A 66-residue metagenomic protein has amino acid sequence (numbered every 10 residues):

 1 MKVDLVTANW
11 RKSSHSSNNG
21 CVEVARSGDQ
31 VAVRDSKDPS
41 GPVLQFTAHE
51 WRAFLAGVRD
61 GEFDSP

Functional and structural regions predicted by a protein language model:
M1-P66: Positively charged, low-complexity terminal tracts and the immediately adjacent first secondary-structure elements
